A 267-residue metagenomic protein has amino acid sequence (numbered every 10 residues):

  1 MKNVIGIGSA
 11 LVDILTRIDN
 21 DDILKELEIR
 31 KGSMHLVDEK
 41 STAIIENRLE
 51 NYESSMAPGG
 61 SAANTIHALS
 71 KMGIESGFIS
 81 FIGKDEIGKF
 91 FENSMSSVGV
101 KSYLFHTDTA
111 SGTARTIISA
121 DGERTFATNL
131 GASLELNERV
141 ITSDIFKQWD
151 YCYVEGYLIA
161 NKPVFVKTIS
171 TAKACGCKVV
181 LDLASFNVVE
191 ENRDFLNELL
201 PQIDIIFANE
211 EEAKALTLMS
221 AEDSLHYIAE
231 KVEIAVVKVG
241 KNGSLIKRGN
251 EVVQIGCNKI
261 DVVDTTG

Functional and structural regions predicted by a protein language model:
M1-G77, V262-V263: Glycine-rich phosphate/adenosyl-contacting loop at the front of the ribokinase-like
K2-T16, L24-K31, A221-G267: Conserved phosphate-binding/catalytic region of the ribokinase-like
S76, S102, V179-V180, A235: Hydrophobic beta-strand scaffold residues
S94-S111: A glycine-rich helix N-cap at a beta->alpha junction
Y103-H106, T116-I159: Conserved phosphate-binding/catalytic loop of the ribokinase/pfkB sugar-kinase fold
T113-I117, T125, G243-K247: Short beta-strand scaffold segments in enzyme catalytic cores
D144-I145, L196-L199, I228: Structural alpha-helical scaffold elements that stabilize or flank donor/cofactor-binding regions in carbohydrate
Y151-D223, N242-S244: Conserved beta-alpha-beta core of the PfkB/ribokinase-like small-molecule kinase fold
